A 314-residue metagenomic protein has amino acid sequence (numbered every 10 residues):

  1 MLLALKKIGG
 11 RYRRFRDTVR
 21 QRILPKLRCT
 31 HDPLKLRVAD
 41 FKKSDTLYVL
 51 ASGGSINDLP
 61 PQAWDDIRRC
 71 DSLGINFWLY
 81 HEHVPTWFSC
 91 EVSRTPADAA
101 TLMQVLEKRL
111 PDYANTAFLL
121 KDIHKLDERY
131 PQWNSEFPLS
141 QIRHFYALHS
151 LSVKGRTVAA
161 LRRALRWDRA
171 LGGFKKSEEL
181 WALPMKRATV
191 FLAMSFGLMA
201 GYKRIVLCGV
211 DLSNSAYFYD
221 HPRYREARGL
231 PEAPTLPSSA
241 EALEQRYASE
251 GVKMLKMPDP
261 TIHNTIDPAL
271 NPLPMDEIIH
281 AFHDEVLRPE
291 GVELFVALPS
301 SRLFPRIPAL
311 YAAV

Functional and structural regions predicted by a protein language model:
L2-V314: Metal-ion/cofactor- or nucleotide/acyl-coenzyme-handling active-site neighborhoods
